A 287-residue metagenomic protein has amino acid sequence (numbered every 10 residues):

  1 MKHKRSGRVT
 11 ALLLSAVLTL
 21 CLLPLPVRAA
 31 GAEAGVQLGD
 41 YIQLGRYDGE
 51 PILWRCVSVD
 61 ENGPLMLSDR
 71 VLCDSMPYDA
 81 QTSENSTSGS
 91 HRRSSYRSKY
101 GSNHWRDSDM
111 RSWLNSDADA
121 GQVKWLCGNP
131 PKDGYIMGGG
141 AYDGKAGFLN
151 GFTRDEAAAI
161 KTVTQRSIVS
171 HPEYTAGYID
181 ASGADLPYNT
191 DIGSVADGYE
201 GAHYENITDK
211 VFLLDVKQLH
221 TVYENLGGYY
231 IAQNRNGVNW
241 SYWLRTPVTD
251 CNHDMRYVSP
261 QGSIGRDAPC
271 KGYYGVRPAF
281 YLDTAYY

Functional and structural regions predicted by a protein language model:
M1-K2, L18: Accessible peptide chain termini
K2-L13: Bacterial N-terminal signal peptides that target proteins for export
G7, V17, R266-D267: Generic detector of short alpha-helix boundary/capping microenvironments and adjacent low-complexity segments
L13-C21: Bacterial N-terminal signal peptides
L20-R28: C-terminal segment of classical bacterial N-terminal signal peptides
G31-Y287: Collagenous Gly-X-Y triple-helix signature in extracellular proteins
